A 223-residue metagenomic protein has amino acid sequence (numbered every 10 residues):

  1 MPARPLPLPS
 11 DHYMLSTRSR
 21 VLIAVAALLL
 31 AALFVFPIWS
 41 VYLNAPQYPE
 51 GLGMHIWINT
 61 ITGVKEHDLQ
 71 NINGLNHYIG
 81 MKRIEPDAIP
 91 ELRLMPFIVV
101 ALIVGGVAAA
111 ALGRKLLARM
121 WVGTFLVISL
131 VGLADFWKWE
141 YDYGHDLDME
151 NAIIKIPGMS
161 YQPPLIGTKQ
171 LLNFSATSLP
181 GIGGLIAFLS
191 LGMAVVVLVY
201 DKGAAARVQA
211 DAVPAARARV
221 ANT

Functional and structural regions predicted by a protein language model:
M1-R4, D87, P214-T223: Short, intrinsically disordered terminal tails adjacent to the first/last structured region
R4-L15, L172-N173: Cytosolic juxtamembrane amphipathic/interface segments immediately preceding and feeding into a transmembrane helix
D11-L22, Y200: N-terminal membrane topogenic signal
R18-L29, G106-G132, Q209-V213: Interfacial segments of alpha-helical transmembrane regions
V25-L29, L33, P90-A110, L185-A194: Hydrophobic alpha-helical transmembrane segments
F34-V41, V107-R114, L133-Y143, V195-Q209: Transmembrane helix-loop junctions and nearby membrane-interface residues
V35-P90, W137-S178: Long, glycine/tryptophan/cysteine-rich extracytoplasmic
H145-A221: Terminal transmembrane helical module of multi-pass membrane proteins
